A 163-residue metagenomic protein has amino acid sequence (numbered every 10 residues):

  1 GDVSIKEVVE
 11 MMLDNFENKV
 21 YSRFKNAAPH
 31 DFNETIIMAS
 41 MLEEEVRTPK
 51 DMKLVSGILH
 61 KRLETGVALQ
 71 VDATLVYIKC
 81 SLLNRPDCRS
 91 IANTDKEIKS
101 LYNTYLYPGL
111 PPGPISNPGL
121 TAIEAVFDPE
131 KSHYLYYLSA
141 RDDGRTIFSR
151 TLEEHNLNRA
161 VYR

Functional and structural regions predicted by a protein language model:
G1-R163: Bacterial extracytoplasmic/cell-wall-associated proteins, especially those involved in peptidoglycan
